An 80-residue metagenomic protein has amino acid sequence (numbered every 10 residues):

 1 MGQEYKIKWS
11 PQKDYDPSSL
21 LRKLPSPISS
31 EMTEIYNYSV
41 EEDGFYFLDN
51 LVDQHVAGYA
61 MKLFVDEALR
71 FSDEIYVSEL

Functional and structural regions predicted by a protein language model:
M1-L80: Acidic (Asp/Glu-rich) sequence patches and key acidic residues that form negatively charged surfaces used
